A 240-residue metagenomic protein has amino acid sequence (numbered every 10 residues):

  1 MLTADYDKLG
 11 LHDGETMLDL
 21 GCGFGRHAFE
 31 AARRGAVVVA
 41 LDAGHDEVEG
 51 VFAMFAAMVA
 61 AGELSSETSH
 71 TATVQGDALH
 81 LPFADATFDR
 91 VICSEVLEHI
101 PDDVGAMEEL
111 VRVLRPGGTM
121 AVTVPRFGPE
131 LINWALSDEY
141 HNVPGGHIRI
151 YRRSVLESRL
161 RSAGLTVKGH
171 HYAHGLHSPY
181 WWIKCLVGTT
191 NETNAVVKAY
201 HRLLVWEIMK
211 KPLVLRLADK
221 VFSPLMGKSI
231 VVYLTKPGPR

Functional and structural regions predicted by a protein language model:
M1-A84, R90-S94, V104-M107, I148 (+4 more regions): Conserved N-terminal segment of class I S-adenosyl-L-methionine
V38, M120-A121: A short hydrophobic/small-residue beta-strand
H45, I100-V104, V124, G128: A structural helix-start
E95-H99: A short His-aromatic
V104-T119: A short glycine-rich, Lys/Arg-flanked "PGG" loop and its adjoining helix->strand segment in the class I
V124-R149, E157-R159: Short, glycine-/aromatic-enriched active-site segment of Class I SAM-dependent methyltransferases
S154-H171, K236: A SAM-dependent methyltransferase catalytic signature shared across enzymes that methylate proteins
G169-W206, K228-S229: Conserved catalytic loop of SAM-dependent methyltransferase domains
